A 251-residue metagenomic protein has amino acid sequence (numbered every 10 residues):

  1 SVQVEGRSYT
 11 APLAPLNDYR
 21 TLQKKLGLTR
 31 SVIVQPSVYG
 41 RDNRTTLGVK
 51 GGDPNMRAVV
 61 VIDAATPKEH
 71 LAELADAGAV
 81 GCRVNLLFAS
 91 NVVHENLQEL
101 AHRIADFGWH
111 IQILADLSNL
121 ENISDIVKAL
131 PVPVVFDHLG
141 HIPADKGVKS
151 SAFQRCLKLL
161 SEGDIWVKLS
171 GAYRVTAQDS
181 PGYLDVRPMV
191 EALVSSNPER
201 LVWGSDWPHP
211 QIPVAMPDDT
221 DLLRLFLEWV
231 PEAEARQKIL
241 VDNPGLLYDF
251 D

Functional and structural regions predicted by a protein language model:
S1-R41, A75: An N-terminally biased module of ancient metal coordination in phosphate/nucleic-acid-related enzymes
P12-R30, S195-R200, V214-D251: Mid-to-C-terminal alpha-helical segments outside catalytic/metal-binding sites
L16-Q23, N43, L47, K68-A72 (+5 more regions): Generic structural signal for well-ordered alpha-helices, preferentially at hydrophobic/aromatic core positions
Q23, T46, L74, C82 (+7 more regions): Conserved, mostly hydrophobic/aromatic
V32-Q35, V61, K168, G204 (+1 more regions): Short beta-strand segments
V38-S118, D125, K168-V175, D179-S180: Active-site gating/metal-coordination segments in enzymes
N43-A58, V186-V194, D218-W229: Short, electropositive alpha-helical surface patch
H94-W203: Catalytic pocket-lining loop regions of alpha/beta-barrel enzymes, especially the amidohydrolase/enolase/GH5 lineages
